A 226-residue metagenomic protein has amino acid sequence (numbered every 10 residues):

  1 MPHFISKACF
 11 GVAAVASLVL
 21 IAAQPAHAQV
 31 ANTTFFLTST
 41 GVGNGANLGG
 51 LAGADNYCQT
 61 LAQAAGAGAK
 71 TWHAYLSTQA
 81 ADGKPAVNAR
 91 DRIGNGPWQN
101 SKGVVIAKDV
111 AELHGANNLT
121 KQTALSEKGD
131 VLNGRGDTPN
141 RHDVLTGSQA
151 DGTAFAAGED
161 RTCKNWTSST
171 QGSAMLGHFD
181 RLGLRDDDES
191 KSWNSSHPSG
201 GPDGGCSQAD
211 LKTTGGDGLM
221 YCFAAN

Functional and structural regions predicted by a protein language model:
M1-V12: Bacterial N-terminal signal peptides that target proteins for export
G11-I21: Bacterial N-terminal signal peptides
A23-P25: N-terminal signal peptide c-region/cleavage motif recognized by signal peptidases
H27-N226: Secreted/extracellular ectodomain signature
